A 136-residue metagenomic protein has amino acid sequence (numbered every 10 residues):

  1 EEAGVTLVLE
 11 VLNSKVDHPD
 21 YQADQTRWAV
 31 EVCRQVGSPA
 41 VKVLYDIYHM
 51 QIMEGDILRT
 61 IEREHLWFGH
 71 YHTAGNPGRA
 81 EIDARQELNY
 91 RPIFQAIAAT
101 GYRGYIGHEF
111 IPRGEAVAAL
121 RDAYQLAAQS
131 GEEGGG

Functional and structural regions predicted by a protein language model:
E2, A23-Y45, H49-G136: Histidine-acidic metal/acid-base catalytic patches
N13-S14, I111: Conserved beta-strand edge residues that scaffold enzyme active sites
S14-Y21: Surface-exposed cleft-lining segments at the edges of enzyme active sites
